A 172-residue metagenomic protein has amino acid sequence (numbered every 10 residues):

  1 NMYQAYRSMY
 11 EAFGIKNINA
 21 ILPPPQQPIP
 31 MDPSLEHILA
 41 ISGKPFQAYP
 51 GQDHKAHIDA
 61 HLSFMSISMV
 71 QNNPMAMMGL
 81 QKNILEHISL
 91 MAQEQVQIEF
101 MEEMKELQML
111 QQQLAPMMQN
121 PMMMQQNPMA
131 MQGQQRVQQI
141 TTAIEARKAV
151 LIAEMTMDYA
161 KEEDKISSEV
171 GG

Functional and structural regions predicted by a protein language model:
N1-G172: C-terminal anchoring/interaction modules
